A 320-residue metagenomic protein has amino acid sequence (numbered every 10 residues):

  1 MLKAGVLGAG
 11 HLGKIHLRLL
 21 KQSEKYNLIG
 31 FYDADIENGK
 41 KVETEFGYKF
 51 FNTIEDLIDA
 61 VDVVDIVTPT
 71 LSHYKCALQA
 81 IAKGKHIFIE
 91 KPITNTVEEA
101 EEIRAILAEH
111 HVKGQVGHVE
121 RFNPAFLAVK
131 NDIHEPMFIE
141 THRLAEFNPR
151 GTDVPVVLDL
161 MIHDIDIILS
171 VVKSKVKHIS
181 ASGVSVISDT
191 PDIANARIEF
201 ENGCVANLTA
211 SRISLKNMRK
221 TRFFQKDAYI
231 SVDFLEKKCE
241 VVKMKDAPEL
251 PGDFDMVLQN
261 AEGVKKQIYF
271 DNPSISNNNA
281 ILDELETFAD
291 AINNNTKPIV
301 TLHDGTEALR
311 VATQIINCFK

Functional and structural regions predicted by a protein language model:
M1-E45, I168: N-terminal Rossmann-like dinucleotide-binding module
H16, F46-R104: Beta-loop-alpha module in the N-terminal Rossmann-like domain of NAD(P)-dependent dehydrogenases, especially those
Y48, K83-K85, H110-K113, C204: A short helix->loop->beta-strand "cap" motif at the edges of active sites that frequently abuts
N52, I89, G114-V116, E140-T141 (+1 more regions): Hydrophobic residues in well-ordered beta-strands that form the structural core
V63-I66, D283-K320: C-terminal helix-rich "cap/oligomerization" subdomain common to oxidoreductases
T94-G151: A contiguous active-site-proximal alpha/beta segment in oxidoreductase catalytic domains
G117-P124, F147-H178, P191-D192, G305: Mid-domain beta-loop-alpha active-site segment that forms a flexible, acidic cofactor/metal-binding surface
I165-M244, S274-N294: Contiguous beta-strand/loop segments that form the cofactor/metal-binding neighborhood of enzyme cores
